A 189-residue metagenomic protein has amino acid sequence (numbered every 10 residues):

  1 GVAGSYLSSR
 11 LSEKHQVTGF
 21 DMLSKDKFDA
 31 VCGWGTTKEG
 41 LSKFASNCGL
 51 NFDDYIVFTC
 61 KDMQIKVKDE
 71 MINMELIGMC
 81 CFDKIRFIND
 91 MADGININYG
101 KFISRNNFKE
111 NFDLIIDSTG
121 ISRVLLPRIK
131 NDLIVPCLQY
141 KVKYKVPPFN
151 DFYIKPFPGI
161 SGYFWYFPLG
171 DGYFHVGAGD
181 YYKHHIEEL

Functional and structural regions predicted by a protein language model:
V2-A3: Hydrophobic/small residue at the entry helix of a nucleotide-binding pocket
Y6-V31: Glycine-rich FAD pyrophosphate-binding loop
R10, I85, N89-L189: Predominantly flavin-linked oxidoreductase catalytic cores and closely associated redox partners
K14, K43, N47, G94: Change "in soluble alpha/beta enzymes" to "in soluble alpha/beta proteins
K14, W34-T37, N131-I134: Glycine-rich, phosphate-binding/catalytic loops in enzymes
L23-D26, M71-I72, Y173: A short, flexible beta-alpha/helix-coil linker loop
K27-C32, M79, G100: A short N-terminal beta->alpha junction/helix N-cap motif
G35-N89: A conserved beta-strand/loop capping segment in the N-terminal third of enzymes that catalyze redox or closely related
